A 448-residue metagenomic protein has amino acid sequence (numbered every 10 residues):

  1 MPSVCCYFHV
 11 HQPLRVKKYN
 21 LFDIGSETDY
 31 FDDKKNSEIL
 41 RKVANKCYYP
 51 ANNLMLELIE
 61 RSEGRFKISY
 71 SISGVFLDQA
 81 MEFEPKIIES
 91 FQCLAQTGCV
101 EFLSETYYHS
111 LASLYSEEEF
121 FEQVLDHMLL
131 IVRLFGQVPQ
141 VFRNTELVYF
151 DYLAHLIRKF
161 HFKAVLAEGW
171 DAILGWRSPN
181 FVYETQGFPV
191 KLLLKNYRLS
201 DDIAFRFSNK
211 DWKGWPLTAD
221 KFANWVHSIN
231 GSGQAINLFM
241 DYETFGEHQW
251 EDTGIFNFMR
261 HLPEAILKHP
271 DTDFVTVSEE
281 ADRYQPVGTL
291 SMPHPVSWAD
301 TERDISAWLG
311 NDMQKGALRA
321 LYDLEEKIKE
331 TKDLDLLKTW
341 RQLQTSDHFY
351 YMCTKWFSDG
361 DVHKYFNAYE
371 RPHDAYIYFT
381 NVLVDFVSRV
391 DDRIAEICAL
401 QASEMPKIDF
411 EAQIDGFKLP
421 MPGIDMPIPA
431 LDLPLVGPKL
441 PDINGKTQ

Functional and structural regions predicted by a protein language model:
P2-Y49, E60, N180-V190, L194 (+2 more regions): Active-site and substrate-binding clefts of carbohydrate-active enzymes
S3-F8, L14-K17, L21-S116, Q140-R143 (+2 more regions): Short, well-structured secondary-structure segments
F8-P13, S73-V75, Y107-S110, G136 (+7 more regions): An acidic- and aromatic-residue-enriched active-site/binding cleft used to recognize and process polar
N52-L56, I88-Q92, F121-I131, A154 (+3 more regions): Generic structural signal for well-ordered alpha-helices, preferentially at hydrophobic/aromatic core positions
I87-S104, L125, Q137, R158-L194: Acidic, His- and aromatic-enriched active-site or binding-groove loops in soluble protein domains that engage sugars
S113-Y115, I173-F181, D202-A204: Short, charged, surface-exposed secondary-structure boundary motifs
E119-E146, W225-F239: CE4/NodB-like, metal-dependent polysaccharide N-deacetylase domain that modifies extracellular/periplasmic N-acetylated
A412-Q448: Repetitive, compositionally biased segments used for assembly/scaffolding
